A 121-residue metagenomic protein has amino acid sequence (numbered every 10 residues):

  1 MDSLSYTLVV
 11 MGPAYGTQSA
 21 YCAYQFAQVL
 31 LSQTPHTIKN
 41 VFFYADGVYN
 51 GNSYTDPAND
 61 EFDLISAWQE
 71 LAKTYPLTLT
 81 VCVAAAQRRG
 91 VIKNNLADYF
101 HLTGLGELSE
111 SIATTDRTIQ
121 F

Functional and structural regions predicted by a protein language model:
T7-A23, V48-D56: Short, glycine-rich nucleotide/cofactor-binding loops
A20-V41: Histidine-anchored nucleotide/phosphate-binding helix
K39-A45, T78-V83: Short internal beta-strands
D46-V48, Q87: Short, internal active-site loops enriched in acidic
Y54-N59, L96-D98: Short glycine-enriched, charge-decorated loop/helix-capping segments at active-site entrances that position
P57-A85: A glycine-rich helix N-cap at a beta->alpha junction
R89-E110, T114, I119: C-terminal structural segments of small proteins and small subunits
